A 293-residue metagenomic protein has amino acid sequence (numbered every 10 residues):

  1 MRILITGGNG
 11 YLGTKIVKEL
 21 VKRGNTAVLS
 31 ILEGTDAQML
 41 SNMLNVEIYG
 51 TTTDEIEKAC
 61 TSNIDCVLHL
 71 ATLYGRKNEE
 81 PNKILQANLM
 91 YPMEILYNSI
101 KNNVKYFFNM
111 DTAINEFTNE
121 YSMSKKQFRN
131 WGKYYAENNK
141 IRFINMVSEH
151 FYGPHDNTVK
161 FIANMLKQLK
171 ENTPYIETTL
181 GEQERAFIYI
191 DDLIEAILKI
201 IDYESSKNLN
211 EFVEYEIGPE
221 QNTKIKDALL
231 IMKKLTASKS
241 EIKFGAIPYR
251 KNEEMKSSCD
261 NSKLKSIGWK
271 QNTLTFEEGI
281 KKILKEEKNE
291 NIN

Functional and structural regions predicted by a protein language model:
I3-R23: N-terminal Rossmann NAD(P)H-binding glycine-rich loop of SDR-like oxidoreductase domains
T6, S30, V67-A71, F107-T112 (+1 more regions): SDR active-site strand-loop-helix element
N25-G34: Conserved glycine-rich Rossmann-like NAD(P)H-binding loop of the short-chain dehydrogenase/reductase
Y49-A87: NAD(P)H-binding glycine-rich loop region in Rossmannoid oxidoreductase-like domains and their noncatalytic homologs
H69, Q86-M123: Conserved Rossmann-fold NAD(P)-dependent oxidoreductase catalytic core, especially the SDR/UDP-sugar
L73-G75, D111-T118, E149-Y152: Active-site segment of SDR-like NAD(P)-dependent oxidoreductases
E120-S122, K126, N130-R185, I190-I201 (+1 more regions): NAD(P)-dependent short-chain dehydrogenase/reductase
K170-T173, E177-N293: C-terminal substrate-binding subdomain of Rossmann-fold SDR/epimerase-dehydratase oxidoreductases
